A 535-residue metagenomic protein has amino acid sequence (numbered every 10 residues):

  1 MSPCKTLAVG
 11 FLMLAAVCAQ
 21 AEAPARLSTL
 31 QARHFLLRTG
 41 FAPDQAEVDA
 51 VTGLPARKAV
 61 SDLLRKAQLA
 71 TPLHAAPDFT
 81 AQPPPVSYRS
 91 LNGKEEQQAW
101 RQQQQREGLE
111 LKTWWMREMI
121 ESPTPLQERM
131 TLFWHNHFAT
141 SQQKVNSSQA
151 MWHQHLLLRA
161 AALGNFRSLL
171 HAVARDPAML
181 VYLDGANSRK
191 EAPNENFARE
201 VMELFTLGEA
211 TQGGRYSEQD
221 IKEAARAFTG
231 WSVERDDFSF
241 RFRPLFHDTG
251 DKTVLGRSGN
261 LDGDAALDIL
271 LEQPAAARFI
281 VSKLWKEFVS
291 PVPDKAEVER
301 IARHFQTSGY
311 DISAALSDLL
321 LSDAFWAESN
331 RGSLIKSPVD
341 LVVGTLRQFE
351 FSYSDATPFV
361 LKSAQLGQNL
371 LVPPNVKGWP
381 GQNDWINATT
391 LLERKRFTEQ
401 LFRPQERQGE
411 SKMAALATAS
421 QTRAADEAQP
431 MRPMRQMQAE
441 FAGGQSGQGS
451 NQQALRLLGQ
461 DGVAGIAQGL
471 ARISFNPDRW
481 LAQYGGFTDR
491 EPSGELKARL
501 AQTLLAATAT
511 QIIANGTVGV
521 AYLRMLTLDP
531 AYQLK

Functional and structural regions predicted by a protein language model:
M1-A8: Bacterial N-terminal signal peptides that target proteins for export
A8-V9, A19: Cleavable N-terminal signal peptides
L14-Q20: N-terminal signal peptide c-region/cleavage motif recognized by signal peptidases
E22-Q31, R106, E121-L126, A192 (+4 more regions): Structural motif
A23-S28, R33-Q45, V281-S308, S317-K535: Flexible, low-complexity segments enriched for small/polar residues
P24-L73, R175-M179, N187-S188, E200-E203 (+4 more regions): Cell-wall polysaccharide-cleaving catalytic domain and substrate-binding groove, primarily in peptidoglycan/chitin
P43-R159: N-terminal accessory alpha/beta regions
G93-E95, G108-W115, S147-K362: Active-site substrate-binding loop specific to GH73 endo-beta-N-acetylglucosaminidase modules in bacterial autolysins
